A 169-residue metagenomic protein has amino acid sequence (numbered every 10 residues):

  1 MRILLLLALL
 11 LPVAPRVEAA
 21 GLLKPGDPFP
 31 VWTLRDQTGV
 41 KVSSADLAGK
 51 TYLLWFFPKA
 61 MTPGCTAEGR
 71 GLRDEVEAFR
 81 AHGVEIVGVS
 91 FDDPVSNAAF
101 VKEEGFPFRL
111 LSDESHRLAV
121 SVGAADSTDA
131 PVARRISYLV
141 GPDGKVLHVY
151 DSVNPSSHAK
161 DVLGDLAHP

Functional and structural regions predicted by a protein language model:
I3, L7-V31, A48: N-proximal helix/coil linker or "cap" segments that precede and/or mark the start of modular domains
L23, W32-Y52: A short beta-strand-turn-helix
F29-P30, T51-Y52, R134-I136: Short loop/turn microsegments at loop-to-beta-strand junctions
S44-T66, L72: Short active-site neighborhood of thiol/selenol oxidoreductases, capturing the structured segment around
M61-F106, H116-L118: Structural microenvironment flanking redox-active thiols in thiol-disulfide oxidoreductases
F106-F108, D126-Y138: Structural micro-motif
V132-P169: Thiol-/selenol-based redox modules, centered on thioredoxin-like and closely related oxidoreductase domains
